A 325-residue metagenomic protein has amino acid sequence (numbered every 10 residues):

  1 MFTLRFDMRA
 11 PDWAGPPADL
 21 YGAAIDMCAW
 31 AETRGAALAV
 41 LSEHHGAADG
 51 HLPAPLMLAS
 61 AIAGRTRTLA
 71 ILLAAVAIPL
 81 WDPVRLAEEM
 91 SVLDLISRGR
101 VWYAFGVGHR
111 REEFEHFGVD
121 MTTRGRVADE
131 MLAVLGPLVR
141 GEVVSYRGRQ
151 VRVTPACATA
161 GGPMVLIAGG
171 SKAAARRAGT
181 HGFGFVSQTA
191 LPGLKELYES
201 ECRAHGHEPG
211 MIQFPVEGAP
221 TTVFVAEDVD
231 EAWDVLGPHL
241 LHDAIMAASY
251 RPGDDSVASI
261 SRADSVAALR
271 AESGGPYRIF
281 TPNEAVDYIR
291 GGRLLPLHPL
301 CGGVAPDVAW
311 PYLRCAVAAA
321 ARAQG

Functional and structural regions predicted by a protein language model:
M1-T66, A70: N-terminal beta1-alpha1-beta2 module of alpha/beta enzyme domains
F2-F6, A39-L41, I71-A74, V101-F105 (+4 more regions): Hydrophobic faces of well-ordered beta-strands that scaffold small-molecule active sites in alpha/beta enzyme cores
L4, T33, T122-P155, L194-L294 (+1 more regions): An alpha-helical appendage that flanks or caps ligand/catalytic pockets
M8-Y21, V76-V84, G161-G169, V223 (+1 more regions): Active-site mouth loops of central-metabolism enzymes
D12, G46-G50, I78-W81, P252 (+1 more regions): Short, small-residue-enriched loops and turns at beta-alpha junctions that line or gate enzyme active sites
A18-W30, E89, G169-R176, T281-I289: Short, acidic/polar
D82-H181, V186-E201, H205-Q213: Internal, glycine-rich beta/alpha segment that forms the wall or movable "lid" of small-molecule/cofactor binding
P296-Q324: Generic C-terminus detector
